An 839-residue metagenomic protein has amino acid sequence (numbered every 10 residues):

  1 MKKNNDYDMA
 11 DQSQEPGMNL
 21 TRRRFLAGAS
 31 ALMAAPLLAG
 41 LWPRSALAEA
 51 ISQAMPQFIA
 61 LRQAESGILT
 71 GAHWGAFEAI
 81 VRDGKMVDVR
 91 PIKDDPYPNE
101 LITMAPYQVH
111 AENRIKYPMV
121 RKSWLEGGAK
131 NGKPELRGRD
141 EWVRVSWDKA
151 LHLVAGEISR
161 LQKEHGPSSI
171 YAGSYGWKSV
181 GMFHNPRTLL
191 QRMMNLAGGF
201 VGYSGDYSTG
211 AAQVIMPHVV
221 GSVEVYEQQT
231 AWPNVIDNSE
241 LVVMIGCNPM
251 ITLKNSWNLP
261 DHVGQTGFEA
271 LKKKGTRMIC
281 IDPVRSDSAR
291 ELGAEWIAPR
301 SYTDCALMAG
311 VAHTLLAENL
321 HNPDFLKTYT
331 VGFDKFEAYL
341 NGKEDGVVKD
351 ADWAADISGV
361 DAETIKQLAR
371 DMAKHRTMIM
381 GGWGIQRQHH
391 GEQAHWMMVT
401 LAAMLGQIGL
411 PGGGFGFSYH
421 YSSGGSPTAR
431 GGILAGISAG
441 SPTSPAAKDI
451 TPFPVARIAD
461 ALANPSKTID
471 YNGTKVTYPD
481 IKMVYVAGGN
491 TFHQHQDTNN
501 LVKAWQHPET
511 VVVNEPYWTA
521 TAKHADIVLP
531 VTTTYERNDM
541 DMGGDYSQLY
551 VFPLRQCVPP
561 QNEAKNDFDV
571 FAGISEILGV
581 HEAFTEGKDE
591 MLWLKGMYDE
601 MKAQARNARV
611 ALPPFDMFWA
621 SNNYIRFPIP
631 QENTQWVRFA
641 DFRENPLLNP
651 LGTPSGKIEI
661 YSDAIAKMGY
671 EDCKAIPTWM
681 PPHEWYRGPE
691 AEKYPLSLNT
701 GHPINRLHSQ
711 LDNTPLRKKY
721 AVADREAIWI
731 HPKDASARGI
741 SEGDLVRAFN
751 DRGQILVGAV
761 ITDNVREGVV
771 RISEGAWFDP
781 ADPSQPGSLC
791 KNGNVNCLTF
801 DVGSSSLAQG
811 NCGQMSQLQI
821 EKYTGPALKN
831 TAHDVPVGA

Functional and structural regions predicted by a protein language model:
K2-L320, S736, P780-A839: N-terminal export/assembly segments and adjacent metallocofactor-ligating motifs of anaerobic energy-metabolism
W124-K149, L320-V360, C557-L647, G652 (+3 more regions): N-terminal leader/propeptide and maturation segments of large enzyme subunits in energy/redox metabolism and hydrolases
N185-A270, K274-T276, C280-I281, C305-A306 (+4 more regions): Extended redox/cofactor-interaction regions of prokaryotic respiratory oxidoreductases
G202-Y203, H321-D324, T364-I365, M378-I379 (+8 more regions): Acidic/polar loop patches that form or flank catalytic/metal-binding clefts of enzymes that bind anionic ligands
K272-I279, V284-K374: Long, well-ordered, tryptophan-enriched scaffold segments
V311, G332-R457: Active-site phosphate/pyrophosphate-binding segments
Y535-P560, V570-F571, S575-I577, C797: Glycine/threonine-rich phosphate-binding loop and adjacent beta-strand/alpha-helix elements that clamp
Q561, D567-F618, S709, T714-W729 (+1 more regions): Long, contiguous, secondary-structure-rich segments that constitute the structural scaffold of globular domains
